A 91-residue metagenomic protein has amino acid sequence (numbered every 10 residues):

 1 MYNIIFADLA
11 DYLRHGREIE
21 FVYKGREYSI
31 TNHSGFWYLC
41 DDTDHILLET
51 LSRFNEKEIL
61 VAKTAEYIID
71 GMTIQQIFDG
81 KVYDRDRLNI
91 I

Functional and structural regions predicted by a protein language model:
M1-V22: Negatively charged, low-complexity tracts enriched in Asp/Glu with abundant Ser/Thr
Y2, R14-G16, G35, T73 (+1 more regions): Generic secretory/membrane-interface signal
E20, D41, K81: Functionally constrained cores in energy, signaling, and assembly domains
Y28-S29: Short, isolated positions in well-ordered beta-strands
N32-E49: Short, surface-exposed, low-complexity cationic segments
T50-I91: Mixed-charge, Lys/Arg-enriched low-complexity segments
